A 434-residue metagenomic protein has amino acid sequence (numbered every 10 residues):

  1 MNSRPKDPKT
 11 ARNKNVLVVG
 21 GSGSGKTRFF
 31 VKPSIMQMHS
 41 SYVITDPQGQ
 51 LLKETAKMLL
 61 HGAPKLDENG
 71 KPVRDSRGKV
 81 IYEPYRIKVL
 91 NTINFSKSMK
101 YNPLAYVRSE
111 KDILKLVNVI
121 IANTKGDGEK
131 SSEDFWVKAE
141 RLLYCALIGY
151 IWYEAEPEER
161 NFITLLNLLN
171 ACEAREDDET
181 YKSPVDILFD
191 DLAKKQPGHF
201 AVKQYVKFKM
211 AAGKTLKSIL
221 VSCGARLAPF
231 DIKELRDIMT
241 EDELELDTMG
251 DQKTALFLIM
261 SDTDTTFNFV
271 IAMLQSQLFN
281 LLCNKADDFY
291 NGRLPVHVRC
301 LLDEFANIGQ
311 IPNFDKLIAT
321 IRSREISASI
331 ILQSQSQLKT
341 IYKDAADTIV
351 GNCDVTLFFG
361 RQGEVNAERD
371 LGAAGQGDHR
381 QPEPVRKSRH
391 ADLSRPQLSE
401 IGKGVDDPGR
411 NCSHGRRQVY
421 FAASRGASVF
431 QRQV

Functional and structural regions predicted by a protein language model:
M1, V385-R386, F430: Acidic Ser/Thr/Pro-rich low-complexity disordered segments that often serve as glycosylated linkers/stalks around
M1-D7: N-terminal pre-Walker A segment at the start of P-loop NTPase domains
D7-I326, I341, Q362, Q397 (+2 more regions): P-loop NTPase motor domains
I318-Y420: Conserved ATP-driven motor cores of ASCE-family P-loop NTPases powering translocation/secretion/packaging/pilus
